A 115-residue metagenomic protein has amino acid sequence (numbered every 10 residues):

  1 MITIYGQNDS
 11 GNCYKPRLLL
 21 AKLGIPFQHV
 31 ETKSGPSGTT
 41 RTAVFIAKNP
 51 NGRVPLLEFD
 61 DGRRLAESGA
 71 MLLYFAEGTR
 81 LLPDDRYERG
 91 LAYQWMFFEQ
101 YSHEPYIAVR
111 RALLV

Functional and structural regions predicted by a protein language model:
M1-V115: GST-like domain detector, emphasizing the conserved glutathione-binding G-site in the N-terminal thioredoxin-like
